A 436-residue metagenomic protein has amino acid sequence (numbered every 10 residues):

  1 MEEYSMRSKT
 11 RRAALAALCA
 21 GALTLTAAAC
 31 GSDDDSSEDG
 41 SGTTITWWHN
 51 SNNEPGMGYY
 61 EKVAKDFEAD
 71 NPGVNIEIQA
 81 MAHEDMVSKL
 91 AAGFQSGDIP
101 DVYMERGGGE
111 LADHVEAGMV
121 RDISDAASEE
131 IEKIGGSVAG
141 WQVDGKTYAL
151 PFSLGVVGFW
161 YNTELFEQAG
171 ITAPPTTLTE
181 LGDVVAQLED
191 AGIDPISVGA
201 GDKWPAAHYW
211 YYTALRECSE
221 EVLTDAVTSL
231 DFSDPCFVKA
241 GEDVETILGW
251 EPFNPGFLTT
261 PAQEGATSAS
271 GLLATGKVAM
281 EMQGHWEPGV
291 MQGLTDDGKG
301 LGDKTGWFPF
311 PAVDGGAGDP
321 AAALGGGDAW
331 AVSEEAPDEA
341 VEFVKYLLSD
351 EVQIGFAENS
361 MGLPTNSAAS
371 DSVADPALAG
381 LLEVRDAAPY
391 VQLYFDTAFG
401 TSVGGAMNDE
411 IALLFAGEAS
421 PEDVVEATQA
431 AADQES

Functional and structural regions predicted by a protein language model:
E2-L23, C30-A112, E129, K299 (+3 more regions): Conserved N-terminal structural module of periplasmic/extracytoplasmic solute-binding proteins
A80-K89, G108-G109, T176-D183, L258-A274: Short helix-initiation/N-cap motifs at beta->coil->alpha
R106-V157: Hinge/lid segment of periplasmic solute-binding proteins
D122-I134, A200, E217-K239, L294-G300 (+4 more regions): Short, solvent-exposed loop/beta-turn-alpha elements that line the ligand-binding surface or hinge of extracytoplasmic
Y148-L150, V157, G182-S233, A269: Extracytoplasmic/periplasmic solute-binding protein
V185, T228-P261: Glycine-centered hinge/linker elements that transmit conformational signals in sensory and ligand-binding systems
P252, G293-N359: Extracytoplasmic/periplasmic substrate-recognition and gating elements
G362-S367, G380-D433: C-terminal capping/gating helix-and-loop segments adjacent to ligand/active sites or protein-protein/ligand interfaces
